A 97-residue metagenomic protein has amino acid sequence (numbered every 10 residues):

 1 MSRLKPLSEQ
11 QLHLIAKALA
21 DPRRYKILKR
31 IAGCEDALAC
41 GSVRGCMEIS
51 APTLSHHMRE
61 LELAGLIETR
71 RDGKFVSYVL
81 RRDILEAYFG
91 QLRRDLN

Functional and structural regions predicted by a protein language model:
M1-Q11: Short, intrinsically disordered or compositionally biased N-terminal tails of bacterial proteins
Q10, L14-S50, D72-I84: N-terminal helix-turn-helix DNA-binding core of bacterial DNA-binding proteins
M58-R59: Short, hydrophobic-biased segments on the C-terminal half of alpha helices that form "recognition helices"
G65: Glycine-centered, phosphate/nucleic-acid-interacting loop/turn motifs that mediate DNA/RNA or nucleotide
T69: Short beta-strand "wing" residues that participate in macromolecule-binding interfaces
A87, Q91-D95: Short, solvent-exposed amphipathic helices
